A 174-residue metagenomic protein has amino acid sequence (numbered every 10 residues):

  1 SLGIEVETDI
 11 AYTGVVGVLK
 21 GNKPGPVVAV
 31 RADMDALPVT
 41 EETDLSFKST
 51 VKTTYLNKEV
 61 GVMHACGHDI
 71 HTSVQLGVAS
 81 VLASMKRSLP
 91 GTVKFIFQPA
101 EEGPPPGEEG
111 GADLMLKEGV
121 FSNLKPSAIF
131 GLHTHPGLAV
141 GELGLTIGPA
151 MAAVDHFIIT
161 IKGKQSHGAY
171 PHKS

Functional and structural regions predicted by a protein language model:
S1-M63, S73-G77, V81-P90: Acidic/His- and Gly-rich active-site-bordering loop/insert found across diverse amide/peptide-bond hydrolases
L37, K52-M63, D69-I70, R87-S174: Histidine/acidic-residue-rich, glycine-tolerant segments that coordinate divalent metal ions
